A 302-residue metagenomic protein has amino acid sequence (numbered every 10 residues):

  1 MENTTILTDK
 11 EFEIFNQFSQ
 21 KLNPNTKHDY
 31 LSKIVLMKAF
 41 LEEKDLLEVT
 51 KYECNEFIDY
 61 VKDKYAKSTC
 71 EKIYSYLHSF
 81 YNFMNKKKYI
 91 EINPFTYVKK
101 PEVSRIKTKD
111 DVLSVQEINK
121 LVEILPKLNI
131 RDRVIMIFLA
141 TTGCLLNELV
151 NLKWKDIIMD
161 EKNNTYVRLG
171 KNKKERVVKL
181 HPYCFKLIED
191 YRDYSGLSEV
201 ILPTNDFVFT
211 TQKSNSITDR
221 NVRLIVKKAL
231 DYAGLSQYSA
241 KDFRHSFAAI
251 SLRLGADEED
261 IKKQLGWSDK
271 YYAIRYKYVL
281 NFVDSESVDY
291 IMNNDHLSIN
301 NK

Functional and structural regions predicted by a protein language model:
M1-T5, I291-K302: C-terminal secondary-structure termini that scaffold catalytic or DNA-interacting sites
D9-N25, L31-T108: N-terminal core-binding DNA-recognition domain of tyrosine recombinases/integrases
I90, S104-K120, K173-Y183, E199-N205: DNA breakage-rejoining catalytic core of tyrosine-based enzymes
I106, I118-L146: Basic, Lys/Arg- and aromatic-enriched nucleic-acid-binding interface segment
N147, N151-L187: Conserved tyrosine-mediated DNA breakage-rejoining catalytic core shared by Y-recombinases
G170-D190, T204-I225: C-terminal catalytic core of Y-nucleophile DNA break-rejoin enzymes
R223-K263, W267: Short, basic (Lys/Arg/His-rich) helix/loop patches that form interaction surfaces in the mid-to-C-terminal regions
L265-Y290: Catalytic-site neighborhood detector that most strongly recognizes the C-terminal catalytic loop/helix of tyrosine
